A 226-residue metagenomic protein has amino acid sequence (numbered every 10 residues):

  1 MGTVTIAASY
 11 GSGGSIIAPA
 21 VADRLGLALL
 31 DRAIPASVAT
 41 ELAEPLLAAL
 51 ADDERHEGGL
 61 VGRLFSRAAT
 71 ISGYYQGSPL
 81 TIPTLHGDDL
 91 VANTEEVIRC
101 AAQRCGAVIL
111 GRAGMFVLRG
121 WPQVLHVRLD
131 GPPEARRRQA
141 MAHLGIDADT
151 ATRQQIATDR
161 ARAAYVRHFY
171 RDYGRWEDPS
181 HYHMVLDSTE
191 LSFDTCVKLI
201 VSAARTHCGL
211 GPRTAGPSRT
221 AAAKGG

Functional and structural regions predicted by a protein language model:
M1-V4, C105: Pre-Walker A (Motif I) flank of P-loop NTPase domains
I6-V21: Glycine-rich phosphate-binding P-loop
A28-A39: Short beta-strand-centered segment that lines the nucleotide-binding/catalytic pocket of NTP-utilizing
A39-G106: ATP-dependent small-molecule kinase phosphotransfer cores that center on conserved nucleotide phosphate-binding segments
G58-S66, T70-G73, D147-F193: Small-molecule kinase domains that catalyze NTP-dependent phosphoryl transfer to phosphate-bearing small molecules
E95-R99, H168-G226: NTP-dependent small-molecule kinase module
G111-F116: Short, polar loop motifs at secondary-structure junctions
G120-H143, A148-T158: Conserved phosphate-donor/acceptor-positioning beta-strand/loop module used by diverse small-molecule
